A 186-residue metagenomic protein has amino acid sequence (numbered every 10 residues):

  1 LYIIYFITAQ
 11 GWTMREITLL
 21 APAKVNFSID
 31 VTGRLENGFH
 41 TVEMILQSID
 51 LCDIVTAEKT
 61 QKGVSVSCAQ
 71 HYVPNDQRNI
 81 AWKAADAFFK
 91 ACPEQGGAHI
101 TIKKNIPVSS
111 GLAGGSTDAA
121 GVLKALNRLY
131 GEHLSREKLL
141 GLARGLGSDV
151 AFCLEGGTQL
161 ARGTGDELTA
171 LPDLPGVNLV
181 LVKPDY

Functional and structural regions predicted by a protein language model:
L1-T13: Short, Lys/Arg-enriched N-terminal segments with co-localized hydrophobic residues within the first ~10-30 amino acids
R15-G96, S109: N-terminal beta-alpha supersecondary unit
R15-L20, N26-M44, E132-Y186: ATP-dependent small-molecule kinase catalytic core of the GHMP/sugar-kinase superfamily and closely related
A81, S110-R136, F152-G156: DPxDG-like acidic metal-binding loop motif
F89-T101, A125-G145: Phosphate-handling active-site elements
I100-V108: Membrane-embedded alpha-helical segments that form the functional core of polytopic membrane enzymes, especially those
